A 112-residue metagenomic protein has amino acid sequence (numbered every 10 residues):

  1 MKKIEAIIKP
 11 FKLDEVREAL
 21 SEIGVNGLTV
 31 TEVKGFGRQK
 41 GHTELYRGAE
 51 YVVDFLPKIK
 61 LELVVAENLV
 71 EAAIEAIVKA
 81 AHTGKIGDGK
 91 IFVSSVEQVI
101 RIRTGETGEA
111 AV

Functional and structural regions predicted by a protein language model:
M1-V112: Positively charged, small/polar-rich N-terminal and surface patches that mediate targeting and assembly and bind
